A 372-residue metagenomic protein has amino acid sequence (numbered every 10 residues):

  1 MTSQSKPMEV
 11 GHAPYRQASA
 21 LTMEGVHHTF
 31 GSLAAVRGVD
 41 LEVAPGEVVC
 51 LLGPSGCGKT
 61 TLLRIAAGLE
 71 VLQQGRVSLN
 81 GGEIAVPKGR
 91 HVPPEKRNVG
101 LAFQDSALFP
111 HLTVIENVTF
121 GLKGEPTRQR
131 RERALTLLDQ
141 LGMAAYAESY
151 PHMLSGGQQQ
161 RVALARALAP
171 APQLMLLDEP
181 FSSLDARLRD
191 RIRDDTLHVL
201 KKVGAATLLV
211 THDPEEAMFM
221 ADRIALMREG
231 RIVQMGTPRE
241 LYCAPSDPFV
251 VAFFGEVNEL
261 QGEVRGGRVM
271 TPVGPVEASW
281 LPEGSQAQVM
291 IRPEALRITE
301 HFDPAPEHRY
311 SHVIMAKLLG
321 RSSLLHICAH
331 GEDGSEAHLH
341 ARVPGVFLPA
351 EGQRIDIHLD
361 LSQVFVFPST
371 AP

Functional and structural regions predicted by a protein language model:
T2-V10, Y15, V257, G266-P372: Non-catalytic connector elements of ABC transporters
T22, E42, S78, D356-H358: ABC ATPase nucleotide-binding domain
V48, N98-G100, Q104, L108-F249: ABC ATPase nucleotide-binding domains
L52-P54: The feature captures the beta-strand-to-loop junction immediately N-terminal to the Walker
A67: Helix-to-loop junction immediately C-terminal to a conserved catalytic motif
Q73-R76, E229: Conserved coupling/switch loops of ABC nucleotide-binding domains, chiefly the family-specific signature
R76-R97, T127: ABC ATPase NBD Q-loop/coupling interface
